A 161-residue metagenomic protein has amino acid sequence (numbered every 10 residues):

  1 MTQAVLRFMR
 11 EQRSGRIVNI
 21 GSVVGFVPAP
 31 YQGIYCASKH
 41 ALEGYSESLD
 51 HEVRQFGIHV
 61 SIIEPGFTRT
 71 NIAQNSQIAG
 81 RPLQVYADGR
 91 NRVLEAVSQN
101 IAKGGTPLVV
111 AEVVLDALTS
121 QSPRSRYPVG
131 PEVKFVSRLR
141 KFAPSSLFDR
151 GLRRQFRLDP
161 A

Functional and structural regions predicted by a protein language model:
T2, S38: Active-site helix of classical SDR
A4-R13: A short helix-coil junction within the Rossmann-fold of NAD(P)-dependent oxidoreductases
F8-M9, V27, S48-I58: Active-site-adjacent segment of SDR/Rossmann-fold oxidoreductases
N19: Rossmann-fold scaffold of SDR-type NAD(P)-dependent oxidoreductases
S22: Residue(s) in the substrate-gating loop at a strand-loop-helix junction that position the organic substrate next
V27-I34: Active-site loop immediately N-terminal to the catalytic Tyr-X3-Lys motif of short-chain dehydrogenase/reductase
Q55-R124: SDR active-site lid
R126-L139: Short-chain dehydrogenase/reductase
